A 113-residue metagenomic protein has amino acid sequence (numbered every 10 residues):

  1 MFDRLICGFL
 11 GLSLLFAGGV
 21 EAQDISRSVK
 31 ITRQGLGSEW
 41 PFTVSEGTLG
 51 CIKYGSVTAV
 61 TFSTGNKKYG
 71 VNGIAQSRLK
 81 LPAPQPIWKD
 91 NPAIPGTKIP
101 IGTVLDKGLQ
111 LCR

Functional and structural regions predicted by a protein language model:
M1-L5: Positively charged n-region of N-terminal signal peptides that target proteins for export
G8-L15: Bacterial N-terminal signal peptides
G11, S38-W40, I101: Residues embedded in well-ordered secondary-structure elements
A17-G19: N-terminal signal peptide c-region/cleavage motif recognized by signal peptidases
A22-T61: N-terminal secretory signal peptides
T58-D90: Flexible, solvent-exposed short loops/turns enriched in glycine
L79-R113: C-terminal partner/receptor-binding element of secreted or periplasmic proteins
